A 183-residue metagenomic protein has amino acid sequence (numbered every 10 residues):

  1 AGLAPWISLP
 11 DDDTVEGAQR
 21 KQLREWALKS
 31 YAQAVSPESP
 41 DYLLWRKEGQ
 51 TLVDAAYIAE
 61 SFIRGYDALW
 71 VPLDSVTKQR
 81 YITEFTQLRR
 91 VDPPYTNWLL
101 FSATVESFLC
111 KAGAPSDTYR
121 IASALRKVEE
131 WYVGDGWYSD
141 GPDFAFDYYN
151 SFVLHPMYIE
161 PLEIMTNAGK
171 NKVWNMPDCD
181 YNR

Functional and structural regions predicted by a protein language model:
A1-P10, R20-R183: Aromatic-lined, polymer-binding surfaces characteristic of secreted/periplasmic polysaccharide-degrading enzymes
